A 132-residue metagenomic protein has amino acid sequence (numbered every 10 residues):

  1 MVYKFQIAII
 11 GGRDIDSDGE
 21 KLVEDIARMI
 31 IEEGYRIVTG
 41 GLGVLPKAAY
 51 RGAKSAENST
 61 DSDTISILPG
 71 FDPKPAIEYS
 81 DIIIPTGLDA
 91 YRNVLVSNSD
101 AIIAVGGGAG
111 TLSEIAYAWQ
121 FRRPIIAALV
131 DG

Functional and structural regions predicted by a protein language model:
V2-S17, I26-R28, E32-E33: Generic N-terminal amphipathic, Lys/Arg-enriched alpha-helix
E20-K21: A conserved mid-protein helix/loop that constitutes part of the nucleotide-sugar donor-binding site
E24-I31, G40-F121, A127-D131: Acidic/glycine-enriched connector segments
